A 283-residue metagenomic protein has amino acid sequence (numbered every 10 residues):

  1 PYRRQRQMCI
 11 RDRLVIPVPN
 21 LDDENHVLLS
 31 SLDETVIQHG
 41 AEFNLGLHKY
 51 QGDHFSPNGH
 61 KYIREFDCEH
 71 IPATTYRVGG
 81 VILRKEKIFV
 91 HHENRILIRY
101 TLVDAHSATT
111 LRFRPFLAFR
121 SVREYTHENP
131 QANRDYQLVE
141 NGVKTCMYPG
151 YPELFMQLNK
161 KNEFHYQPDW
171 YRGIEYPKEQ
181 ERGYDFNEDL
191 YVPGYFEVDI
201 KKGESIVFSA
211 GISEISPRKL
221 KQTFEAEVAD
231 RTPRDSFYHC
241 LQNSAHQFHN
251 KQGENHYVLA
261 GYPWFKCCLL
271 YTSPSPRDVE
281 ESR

Functional and structural regions predicted by a protein language model:
P1-F237, H256: Terminal accessory carbohydrate-recognition/targeting modules of carbohydrate-active enzymes
Y2-R6, I10, Y271-P274, D278-R283: Single conserved hydrophobic/aromatic residue that forms the stacking wall/gate of nucleotide- or nucleobase-binding
A105, T126-N129, C267-L269, S273 (+1 more regions): Aromatic-rich carbohydrate-recognition surfaces in CAZymes
Y136-E140, C268, R283: Short amphipathic alpha-helical patches
Y191-F196, Y257-S273: Solvent-exposed loop and edge beta-strand segments that line ligand/cofactor-binding and catalytic clefts
A229-W264: Conserved oxyanion/phosphate-binding beta-strand-loop segments in alpha/beta enzyme cores
